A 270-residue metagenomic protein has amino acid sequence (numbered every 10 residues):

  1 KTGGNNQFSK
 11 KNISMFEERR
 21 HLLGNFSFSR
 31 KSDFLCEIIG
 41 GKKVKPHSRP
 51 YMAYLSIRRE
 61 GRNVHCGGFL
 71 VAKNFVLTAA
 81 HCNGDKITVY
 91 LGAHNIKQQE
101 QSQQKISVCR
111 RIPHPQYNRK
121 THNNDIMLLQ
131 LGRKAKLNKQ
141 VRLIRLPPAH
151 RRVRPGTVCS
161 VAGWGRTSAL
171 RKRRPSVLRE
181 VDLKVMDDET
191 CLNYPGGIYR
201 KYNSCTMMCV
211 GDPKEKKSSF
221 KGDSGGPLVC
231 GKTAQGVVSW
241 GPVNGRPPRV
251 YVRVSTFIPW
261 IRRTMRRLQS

Functional and structural regions predicted by a protein language model:
K1-L77, T88-A93, Q99, S270: Protease-domain processing segments flanking chymotrypsin-fold serine proteases, especially trypsin-like
E37, L55-R58, K73-R119, V181 (+2 more regions): Conserved H-D interstitial segment of serine endopeptidase catalytic domains
V44-S48, L70, S102, R119-H122 (+4 more regions): Extracellular/periplasmic catalytic domains that process cell-envelope and extracellular macromolecules
S48-P50, G84-K86, Q103-I106, N124-I126 (+2 more regions): Extracytoplasmic
Y54-R58, T157, A162-R166, R171-S270: Extracellular trypsin-like serine protease catalytic domains
E60, K73-V76, C82-N83, H94-I96 (+9 more regions): Conserved beta-strand elements of beta-rich interaction domains across eukaryotes, especially beta-propellers
E100, P115-N118, K134-D182: Active-site substrate-binding loop(s) of clan PA
M127-R133: Conserved beta strand-loop-helix elements of the APE1-like EEP
